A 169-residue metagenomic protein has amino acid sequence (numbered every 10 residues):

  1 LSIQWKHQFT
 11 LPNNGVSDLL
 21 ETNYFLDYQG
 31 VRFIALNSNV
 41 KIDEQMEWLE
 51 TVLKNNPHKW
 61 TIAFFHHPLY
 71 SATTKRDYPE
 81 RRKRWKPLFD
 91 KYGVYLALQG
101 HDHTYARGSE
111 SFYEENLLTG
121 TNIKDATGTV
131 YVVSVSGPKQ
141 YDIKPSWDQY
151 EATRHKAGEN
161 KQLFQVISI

Functional and structural regions predicted by a protein language model:
L1-P57, T61, R76, R84 (+2 more regions): Extended active-site neighborhood of metal-dependent phosphoesterases/phosphodiesterases
A63-Y70, Y95-Y105: Histidine-centered catalytic micro-motifs
L69-R81: Active-site His/acidic residue clusters
P79-H101: Structural recognition of alpha->loop->beta junctions
